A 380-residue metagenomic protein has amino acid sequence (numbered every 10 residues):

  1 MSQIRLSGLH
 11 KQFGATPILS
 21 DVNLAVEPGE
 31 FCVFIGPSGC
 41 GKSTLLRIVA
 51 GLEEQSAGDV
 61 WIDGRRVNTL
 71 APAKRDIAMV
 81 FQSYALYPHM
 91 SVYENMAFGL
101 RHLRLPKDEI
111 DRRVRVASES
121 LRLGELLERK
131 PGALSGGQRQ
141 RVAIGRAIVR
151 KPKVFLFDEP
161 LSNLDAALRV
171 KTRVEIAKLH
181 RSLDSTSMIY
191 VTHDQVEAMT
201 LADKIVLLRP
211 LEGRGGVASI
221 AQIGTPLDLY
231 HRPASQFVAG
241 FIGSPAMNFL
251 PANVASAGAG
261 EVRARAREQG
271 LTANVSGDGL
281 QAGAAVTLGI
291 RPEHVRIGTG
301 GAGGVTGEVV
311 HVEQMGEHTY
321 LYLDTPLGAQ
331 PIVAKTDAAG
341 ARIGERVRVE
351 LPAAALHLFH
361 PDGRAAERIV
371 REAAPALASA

Functional and structural regions predicted by a protein language model:
M1-A166: ABC family nucleotide-binding domain
C32, N68, Y87, G124 (+7 more regions): Nucleotide phosphate-binding site architecture
K42, T69-P72, E128, G136 (+5 more regions): Phosphate-coordinating loops and pocket residues in cytosolic domains that bind phosphorylated ligands
G64, R173, S185, I223 (+2 more regions): ATP/adenylate-binding site constellation spanning eukaryotic-like Ser/Thr protein kinases, ABC-transporter
D165-K178, V196: Conserved D-loop/post-Walker B switch-helix segment of ABC ATPase nucleotide-binding domains
T172-Y190: Conserved catalytic loops of ABC-family nucleotide-binding domains
S187, H193-Q269: Internal alpha/beta loop-helix hairpins
P245-N248, V254-A380: Non-catalytic connector elements of ABC transporters
